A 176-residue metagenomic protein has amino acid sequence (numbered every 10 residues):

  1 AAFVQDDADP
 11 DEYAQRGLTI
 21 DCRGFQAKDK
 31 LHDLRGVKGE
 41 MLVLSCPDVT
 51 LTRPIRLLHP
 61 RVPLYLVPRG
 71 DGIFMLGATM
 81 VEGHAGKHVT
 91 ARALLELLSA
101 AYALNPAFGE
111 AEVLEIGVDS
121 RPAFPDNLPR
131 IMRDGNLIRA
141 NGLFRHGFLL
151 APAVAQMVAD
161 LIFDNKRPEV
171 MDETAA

Functional and structural regions predicted by a protein language model:
A1-A14, L18, C22: Helical element adjacent to the flavin cofactor pocket in flavoenzyme catalytic cores
A1-D7, T79-G83, I138-N141: Helix-loop-beta segment of a Rossmann-like dinucleotide-binding subdomain
G17-T19, F74, I138: Generic beta-sheet signal
R23-G135: Active-site substrate-recognition segment that forms the wall of the catalytic cavity or substrate channel
A111-A176: C-terminal catalytic lobe of FAD-dependent flavoproteins
